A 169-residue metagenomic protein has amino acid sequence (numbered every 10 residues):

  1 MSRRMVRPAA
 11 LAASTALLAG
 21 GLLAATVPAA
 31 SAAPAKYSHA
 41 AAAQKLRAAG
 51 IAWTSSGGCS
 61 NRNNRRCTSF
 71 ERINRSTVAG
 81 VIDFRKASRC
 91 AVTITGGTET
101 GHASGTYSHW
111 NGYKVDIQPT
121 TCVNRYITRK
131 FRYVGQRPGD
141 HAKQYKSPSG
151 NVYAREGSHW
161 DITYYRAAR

Functional and structural regions predicted by a protein language model:
M1-A32: Secretory targeting and sorting signals
L18-A19, V27-A48, R125, R169: Polybasic, low-complexity, intrinsically disordered segments
A30, A91-I94, E99, D140-P148: Short glycine-rich, low-complexity/disordered patches
A33-R89: Active-site acidic/histidine clusters and adjacent loop/turn architecture that either coordinate catalytic ions
A79-G112: Active-site-adjacent substructure of cysteine-protease-like catalytic cores
T106-R169: Catalytic cores and adjacent binding grooves of peptidoglycan-active enzymes
